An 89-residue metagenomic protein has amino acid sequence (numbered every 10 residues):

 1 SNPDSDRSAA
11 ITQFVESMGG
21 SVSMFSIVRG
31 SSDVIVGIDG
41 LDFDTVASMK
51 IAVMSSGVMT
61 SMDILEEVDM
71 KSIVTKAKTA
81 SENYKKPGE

Functional and structural regions predicted by a protein language model:
S1-S21: Short amphipathic alpha-helical segments
D6, E66-D69, A77: Charge-rich intrinsically disordered tails and low-complexity stretches
T12, A47-K50, A77: A generic alpha-helix structural signal
G19-S26, S61-D63: A short linear hydrophobic-aromatic micro-motif
R29-D33: Short acidic/glycine-enriched loop/turn segments that link adjacent beta-strands
I35-D39: Short hydrophobic/aromatic beta-strand micro-patches that form the beta-sheet surface supporting nucleotide- or nucleic
G40-V68: An amphipathic, aromatic/His-enriched active-site/gating alpha helix that lines ligand/cofactor pockets
S72-E89: Short, low-order "capping/linker" segments at domain edges
